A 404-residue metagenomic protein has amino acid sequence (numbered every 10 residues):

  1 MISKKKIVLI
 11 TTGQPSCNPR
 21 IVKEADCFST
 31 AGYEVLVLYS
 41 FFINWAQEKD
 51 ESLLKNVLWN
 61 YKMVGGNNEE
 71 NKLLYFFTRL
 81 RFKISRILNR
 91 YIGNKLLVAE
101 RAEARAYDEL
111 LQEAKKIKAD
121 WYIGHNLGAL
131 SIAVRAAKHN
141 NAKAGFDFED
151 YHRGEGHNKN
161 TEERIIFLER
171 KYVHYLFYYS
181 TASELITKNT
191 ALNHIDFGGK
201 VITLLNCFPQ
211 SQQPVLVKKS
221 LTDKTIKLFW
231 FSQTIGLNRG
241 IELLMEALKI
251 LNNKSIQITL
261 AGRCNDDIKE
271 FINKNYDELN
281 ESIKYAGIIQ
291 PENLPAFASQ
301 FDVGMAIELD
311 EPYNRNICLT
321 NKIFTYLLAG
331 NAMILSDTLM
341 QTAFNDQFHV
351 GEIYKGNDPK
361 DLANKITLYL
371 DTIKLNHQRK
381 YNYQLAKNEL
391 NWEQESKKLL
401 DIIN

Functional and structural regions predicted by a protein language model:
Y39, R153, R170-V215, D223 (+2 more regions): Donor nucleotide-sugar binding/catalytic pocket of nucleotide-sugar-dependent glycosyltransferases
N44, F231, Q257-I272, G287: Glycosyltransferase donor-sugar binding loop
Y91, K95-K116, S131, R135-H139 (+3 more regions): Membrane-proximal helix-turn-helix segments that form the acceptor-binding/catalytic region of lipid-linked
E184, S220-L248, I258-T259, R379: Conserved donor-binding/catalytic core segment of Leloir-type glycosyltransferases
I235-R239, E292-F297, G304-F324, I334-A343: Nucleotide-sugar-dependent
K269-V303: Nucleotide-activated donor-binding/catalytic signature segment of Leloir-type glycosyltransferases, i.e., the conserved
F348, E352-P359, T367-I373: Conserved acidic donor-binding segment of nucleotide-sugar-dependent glycosyltransferases
I373-I403: A charged, aromatic-enriched C-terminal amphipathic alpha-helix characteristic of glycosyltransferases across folds
